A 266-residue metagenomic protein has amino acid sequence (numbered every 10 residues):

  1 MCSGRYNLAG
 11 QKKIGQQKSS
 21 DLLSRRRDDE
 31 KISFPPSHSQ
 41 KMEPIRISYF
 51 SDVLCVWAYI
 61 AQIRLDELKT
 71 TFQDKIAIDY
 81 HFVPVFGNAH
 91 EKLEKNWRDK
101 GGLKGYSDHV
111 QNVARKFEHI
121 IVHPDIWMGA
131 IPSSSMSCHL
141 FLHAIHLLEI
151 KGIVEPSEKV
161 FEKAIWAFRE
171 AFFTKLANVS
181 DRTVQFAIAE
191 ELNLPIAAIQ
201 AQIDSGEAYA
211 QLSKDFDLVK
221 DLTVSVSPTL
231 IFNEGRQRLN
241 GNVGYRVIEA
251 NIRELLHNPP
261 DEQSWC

Functional and structural regions predicted by a protein language model:
R5, R25-R27: Basic polycationic patches enriched in arginine
Y6-N7, D21, H38: Intrinsic-disorder-associated, low-complexity terminal segments enriched in Asp/Asn/His/Tyr and depleted of Lys/Arg
K12-I14, K18, K31, K41: Polybasic, lysine-rich low-complexity intrinsically disordered segments
S19, R27, P36-S37: Short, basic, low-complexity termini and linkers enriched in Ser/Thr/Gly/Pro that act as targeting/leader peptides
I45, Y49-L54, Y59-Y80, P156 (+1 more regions): C-terminal cap of thioredoxin/glutaredoxin-like
Q62-F173: Structural alpha/beta surface segment adjacent to cysteine/selenocysteine redox centers across thiol/disulfide enzymes
